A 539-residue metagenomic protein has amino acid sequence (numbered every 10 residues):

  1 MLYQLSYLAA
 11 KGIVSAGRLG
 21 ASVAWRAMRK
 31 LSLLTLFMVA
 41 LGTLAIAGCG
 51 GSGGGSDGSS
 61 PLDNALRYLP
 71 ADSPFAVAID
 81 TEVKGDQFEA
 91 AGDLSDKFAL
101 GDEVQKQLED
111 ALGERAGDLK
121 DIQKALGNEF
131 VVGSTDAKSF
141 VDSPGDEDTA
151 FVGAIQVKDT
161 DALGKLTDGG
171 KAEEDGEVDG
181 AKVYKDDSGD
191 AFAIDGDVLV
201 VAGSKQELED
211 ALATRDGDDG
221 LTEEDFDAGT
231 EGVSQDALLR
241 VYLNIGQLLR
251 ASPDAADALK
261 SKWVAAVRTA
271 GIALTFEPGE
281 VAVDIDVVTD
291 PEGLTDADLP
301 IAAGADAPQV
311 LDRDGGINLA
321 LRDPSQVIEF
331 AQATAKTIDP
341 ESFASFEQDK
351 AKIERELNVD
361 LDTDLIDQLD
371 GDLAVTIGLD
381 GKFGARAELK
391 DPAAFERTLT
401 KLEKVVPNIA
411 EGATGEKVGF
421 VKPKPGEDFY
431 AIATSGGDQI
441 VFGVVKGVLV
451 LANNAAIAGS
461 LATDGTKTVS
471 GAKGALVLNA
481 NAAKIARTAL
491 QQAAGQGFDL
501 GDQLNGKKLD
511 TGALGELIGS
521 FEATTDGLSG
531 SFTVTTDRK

Functional and structural regions predicted by a protein language model:
K11-A47: Sec-dependent bacterial lipoprotein signal peptides
C49-A150, I155-V183, D227-R268, A273 (+5 more regions): Structural boundary/hinge residues at secondary-structure and domain interfaces
V157-T160, S204-E207, L389-P392, N454-A455: Helix N-cap motif at beta-to-alpha junctions
V178-Y184, K424-I432: Short, hydrophobic/aromatic-rich segments at coil-to-beta transitions
Y184-S252, S435-N505: A conserved glycine-rich beta-strand in the N-terminal activation segment of trypsin-fold
